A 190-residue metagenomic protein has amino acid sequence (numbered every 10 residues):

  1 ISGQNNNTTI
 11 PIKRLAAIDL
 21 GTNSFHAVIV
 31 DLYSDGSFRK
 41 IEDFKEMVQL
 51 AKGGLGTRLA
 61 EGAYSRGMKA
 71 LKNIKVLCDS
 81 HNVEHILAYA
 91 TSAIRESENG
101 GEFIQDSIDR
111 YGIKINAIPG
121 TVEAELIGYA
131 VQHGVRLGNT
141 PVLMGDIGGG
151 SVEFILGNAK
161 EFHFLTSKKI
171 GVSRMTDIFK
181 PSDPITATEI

Functional and structural regions predicted by a protein language model:
I1-L20, V28-M144, I155-I190: Nucleotide/phosphate-binding catalytic cleft detector across ATP-hydrolyzing and phosphate-transferring enzymes
N23-F25, G150: Conserved Rossmann-like nucleotide-cofactor binding loop
